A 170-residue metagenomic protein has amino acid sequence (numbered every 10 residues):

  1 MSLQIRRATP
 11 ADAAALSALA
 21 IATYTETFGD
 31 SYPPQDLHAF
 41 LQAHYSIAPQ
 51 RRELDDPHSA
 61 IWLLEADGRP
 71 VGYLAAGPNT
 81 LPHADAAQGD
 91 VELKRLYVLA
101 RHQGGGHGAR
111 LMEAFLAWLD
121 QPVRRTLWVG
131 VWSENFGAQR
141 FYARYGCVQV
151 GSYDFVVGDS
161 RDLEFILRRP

Functional and structural regions predicted by a protein language model:
L3, R7-A13, S17-S31, H38-R101 (+3 more regions): Acetyl-CoA-dependent GNAT
D36-H38, S133: Short histidine/acidic/glycine/proline-rich micro-motifs that form metal- and phosphate-coordinating active-site loops
W62, A87-V91, R125-Q139, A143-P170: C-terminal "cap" of GNAT-fold acetyltransferases
L99-R101, G105, S133-E134: Active-site acidic-Proline motif in GNAT/NAT acetyltransferases
